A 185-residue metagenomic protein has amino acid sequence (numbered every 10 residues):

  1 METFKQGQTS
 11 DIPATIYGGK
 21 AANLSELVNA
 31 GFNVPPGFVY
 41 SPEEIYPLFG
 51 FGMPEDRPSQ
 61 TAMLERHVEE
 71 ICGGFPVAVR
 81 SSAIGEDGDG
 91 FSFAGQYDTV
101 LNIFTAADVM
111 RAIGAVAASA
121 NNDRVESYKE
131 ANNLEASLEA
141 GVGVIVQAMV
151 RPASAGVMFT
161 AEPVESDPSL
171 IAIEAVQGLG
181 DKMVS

Functional and structural regions predicted by a protein language model:
M1-I145, S154: N-terminal beta-alpha lobe that positions the nucleotide/phosphoryl donor in ATP/NTP-coupled carboxylate activation
R80, G90-F91, V100-N102, A112-I113 (+2 more regions): Beta-strand scaffold of nucleotide-dependent catalytic cores
V150: Basic, nucleic-acid-interacting segments
